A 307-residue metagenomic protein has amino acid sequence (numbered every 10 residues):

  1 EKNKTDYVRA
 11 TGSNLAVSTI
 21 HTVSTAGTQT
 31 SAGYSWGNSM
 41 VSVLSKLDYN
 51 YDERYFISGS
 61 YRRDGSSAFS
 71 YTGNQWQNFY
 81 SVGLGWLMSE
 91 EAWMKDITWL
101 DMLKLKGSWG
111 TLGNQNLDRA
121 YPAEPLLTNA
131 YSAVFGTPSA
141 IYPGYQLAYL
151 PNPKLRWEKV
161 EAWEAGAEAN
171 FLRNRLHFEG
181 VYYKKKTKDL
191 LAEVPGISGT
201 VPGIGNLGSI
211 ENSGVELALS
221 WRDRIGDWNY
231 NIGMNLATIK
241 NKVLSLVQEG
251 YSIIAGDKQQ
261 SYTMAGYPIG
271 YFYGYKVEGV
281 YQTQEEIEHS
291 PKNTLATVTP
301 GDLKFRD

Functional and structural regions predicted by a protein language model:
E1-P268, F272: Extracellular/periplasmic, surface-exposed regions of secreted and cell-surface proteins
F272, Q284-K292: Interface amphipathic segments
Y275-K276, V280-Q282: C-terminal segments of large proteins
T283-Q284, D307: Alpha-helix N-cap recognition
T297-D307: Short, intrinsically disordered, charge-balanced linker/junction segments flanking boundaries in proteins
